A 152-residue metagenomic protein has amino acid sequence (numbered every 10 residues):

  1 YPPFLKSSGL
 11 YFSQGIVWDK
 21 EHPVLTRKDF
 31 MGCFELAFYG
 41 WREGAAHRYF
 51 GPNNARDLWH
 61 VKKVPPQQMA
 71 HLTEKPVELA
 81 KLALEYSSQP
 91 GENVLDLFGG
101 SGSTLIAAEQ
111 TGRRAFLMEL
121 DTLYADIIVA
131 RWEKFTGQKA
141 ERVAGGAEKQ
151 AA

Functional and structural regions predicted by a protein language model:
Y1-A125: Core catalytic lobe of class I
K28-D29, A107, R131-W132, A151-A152: Short amphipathic alpha-helical patches
G32-F38, F135-R142: Short, structured secondary-structure boundary patches
L36-A37, I128, K149-Q150: Short, intrinsically disordered/low-complexity patches at protein termini and at juxtamembrane boundaries
E43, F50, T136, A144-G145: Feature targets compositionally biased, intrinsically disordered low-complexity regions with long contiguous runs
L123-K134, Q138: Short alpha-helix adjacent to the SAM-binding motif of class I
E133, K139-A152: SAM-dependent methyltransferase catalytic region
